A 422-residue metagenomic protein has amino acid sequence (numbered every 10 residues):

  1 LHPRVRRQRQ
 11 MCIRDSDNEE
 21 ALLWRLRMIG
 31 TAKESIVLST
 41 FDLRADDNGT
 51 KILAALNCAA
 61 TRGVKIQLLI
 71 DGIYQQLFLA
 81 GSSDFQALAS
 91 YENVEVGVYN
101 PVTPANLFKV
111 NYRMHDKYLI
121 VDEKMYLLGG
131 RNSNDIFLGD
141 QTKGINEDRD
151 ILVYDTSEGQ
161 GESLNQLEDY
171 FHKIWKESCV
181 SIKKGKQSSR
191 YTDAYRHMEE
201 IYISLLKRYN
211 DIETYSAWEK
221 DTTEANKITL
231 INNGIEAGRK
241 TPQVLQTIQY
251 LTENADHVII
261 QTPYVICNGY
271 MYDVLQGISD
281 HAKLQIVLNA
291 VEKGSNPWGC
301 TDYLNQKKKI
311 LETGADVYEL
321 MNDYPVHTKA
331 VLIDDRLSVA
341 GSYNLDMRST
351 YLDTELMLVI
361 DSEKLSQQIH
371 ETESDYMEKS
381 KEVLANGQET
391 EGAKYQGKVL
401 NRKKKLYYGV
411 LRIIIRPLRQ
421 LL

Functional and structural regions predicted by a protein language model:
L1-I13: Single conserved hydrophobic/aromatic residue that forms the stacking wall/gate of nucleotide- or nucleobase-binding
N18, I235-L245, C267-N268, G299: A general structural motif
A32-G97, I248-T313: Primarily the HKD phosphodiesterase
D42-A45, G72-Q76, V102-P104, M125-Y126 (+7 more regions): Solvent-exposed loop/turn segments at secondary-structure junctions within structured extracellular/periplasmic domains
A105-K109, K394-L422: Alpha-helical membrane-targeting segments
H115-I212, V339-G409: Signature of lipid phosphatidyltransferase scaffolds
R190-Q243: Active-site cores of enzymes that catalyze phosphoryl transfer or operate on phosphate-rich substrates
L284-I286, G294-M357, D361: C-terminal structural cap/anchor segments
